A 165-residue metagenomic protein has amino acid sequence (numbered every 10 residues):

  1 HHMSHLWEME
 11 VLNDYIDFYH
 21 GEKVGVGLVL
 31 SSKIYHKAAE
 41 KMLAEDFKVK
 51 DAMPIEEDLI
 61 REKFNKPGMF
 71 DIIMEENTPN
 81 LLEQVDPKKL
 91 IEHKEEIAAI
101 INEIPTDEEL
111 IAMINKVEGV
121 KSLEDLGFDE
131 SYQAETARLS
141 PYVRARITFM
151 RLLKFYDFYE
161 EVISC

Functional and structural regions predicted by a protein language model:
H2-K37: A conserved active-site cap/scaffold subdomain adjacent to cofactor or substrate pockets
K41-C165: C-terminal charged capping/lid subdomain of soluble metabolic enzymes
